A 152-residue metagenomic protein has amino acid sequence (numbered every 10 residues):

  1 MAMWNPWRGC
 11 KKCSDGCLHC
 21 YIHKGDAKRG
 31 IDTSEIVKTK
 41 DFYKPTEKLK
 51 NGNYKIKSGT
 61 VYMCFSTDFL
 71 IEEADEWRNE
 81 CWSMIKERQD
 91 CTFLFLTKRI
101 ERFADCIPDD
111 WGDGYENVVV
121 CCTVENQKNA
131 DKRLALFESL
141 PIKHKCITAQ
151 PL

Functional and structural regions predicted by a protein language model:
M1-V118, Q127-D131: Conserved Radical SAM active-site core
G114-L152: Short loop-to-alpha-helix "cap/lid" segments that border enzyme active sites across diverse enzyme classes
